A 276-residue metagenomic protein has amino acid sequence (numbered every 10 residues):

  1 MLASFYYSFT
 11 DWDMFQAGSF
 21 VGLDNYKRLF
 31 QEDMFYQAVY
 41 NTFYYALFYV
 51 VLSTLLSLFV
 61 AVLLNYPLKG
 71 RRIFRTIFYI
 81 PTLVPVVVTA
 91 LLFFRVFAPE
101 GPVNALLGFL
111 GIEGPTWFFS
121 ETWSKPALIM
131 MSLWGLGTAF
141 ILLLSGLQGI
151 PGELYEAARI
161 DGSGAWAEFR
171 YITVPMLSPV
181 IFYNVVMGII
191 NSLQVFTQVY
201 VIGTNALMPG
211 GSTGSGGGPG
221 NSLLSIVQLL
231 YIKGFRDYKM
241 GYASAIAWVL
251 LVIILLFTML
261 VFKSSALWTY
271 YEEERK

Functional and structural regions predicted by a protein language model:
M1-K276: A structural signal for multi-pass alpha-helical bundles of membrane permease subunits that mediate small-molecule
